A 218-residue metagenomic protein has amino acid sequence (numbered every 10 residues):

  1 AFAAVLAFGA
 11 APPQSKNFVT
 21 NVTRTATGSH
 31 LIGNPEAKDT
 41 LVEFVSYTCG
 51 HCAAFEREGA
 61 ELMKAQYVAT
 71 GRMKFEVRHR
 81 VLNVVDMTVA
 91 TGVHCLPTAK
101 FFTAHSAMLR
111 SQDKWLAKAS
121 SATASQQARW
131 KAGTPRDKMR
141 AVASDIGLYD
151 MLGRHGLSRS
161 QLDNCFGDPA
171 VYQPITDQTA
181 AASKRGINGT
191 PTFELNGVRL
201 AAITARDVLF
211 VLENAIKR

Functional and structural regions predicted by a protein language model:
A1-T23, R218: N-terminal targeting signals for export/organelle localization
G9-A10, Q14, S46, K138-R218: C-terminal cap of thioredoxin/glutaredoxin-like
F18, V22, C95-L96, C165 (+1 more regions): Functionally engaged cysteine thiol sites
N21-D39: A short beta-strand-turn-helix
D39-E43, G50-A54, K217: N-terminal secretory signal peptides
T40, V45-T48, V81, G189: Short pre-active-site segment immediately N-terminal to redox-active cysteine/selenocysteine motifs in thiol-based
V45, A54-R140, S183, A215: Structural alpha/beta surface segment adjacent to cysteine/selenocysteine redox centers across thiol/disulfide enzymes
G50, E61, P191-T192: Proline-centered helix-kink/hinge sites
